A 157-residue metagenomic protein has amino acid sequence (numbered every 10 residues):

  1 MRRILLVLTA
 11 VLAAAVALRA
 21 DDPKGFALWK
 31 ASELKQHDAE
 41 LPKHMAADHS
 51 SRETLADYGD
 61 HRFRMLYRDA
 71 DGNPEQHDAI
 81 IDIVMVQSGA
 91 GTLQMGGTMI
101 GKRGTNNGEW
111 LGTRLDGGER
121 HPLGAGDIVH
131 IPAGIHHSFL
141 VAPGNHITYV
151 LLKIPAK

Functional and structural regions predicted by a protein language model:
M1-I4: Positively charged n-region of N-terminal signal peptides that target proteins for export
L6-A15, R19: Bacterial N-terminal signal peptides
L18-D78: A short, N-terminal "cap"/entry segment at the start of jelly-roll beta-barrel domains of the cupin/DSBH fold
E75, D82-M85, R120-H121, I128-V129: His/acidic/aromatic-lined binding-pocket segments of jelly-roll/cupin-type domains and related regulatory beta-sandwich
D78-T98, T105-R114: Short, conserved beta-strand element in jelly-roll/cupin
T98-A133: Short acidic-glycine-tyrosine-enriched beta hairpin
P122-D127, A133-K157: Ligand-binding loop in jelly-roll beta-barrel domains
